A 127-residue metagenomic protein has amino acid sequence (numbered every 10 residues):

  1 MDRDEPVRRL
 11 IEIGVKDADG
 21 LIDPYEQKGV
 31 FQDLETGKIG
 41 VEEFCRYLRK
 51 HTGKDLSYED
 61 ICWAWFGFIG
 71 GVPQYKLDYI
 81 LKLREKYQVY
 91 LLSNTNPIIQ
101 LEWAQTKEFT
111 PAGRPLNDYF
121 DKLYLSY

Functional and structural regions predicted by a protein language model:
M1, Y58-F109: Substrate-recognition element of Asp-dependent hydrolases with the DxDx(T/V) motif
M1-D23, K50-H51: Active-site neighborhood of HAD-like aspartate-dependent phosphohydrolases
P6, L10, F44-L48, W65 (+1 more regions): Hydrophobic alpha-helical core bundles mediating ligand binding, dimerization, or RNAP-core interactions
P24-K28: PIN/NYN-family metal-dependent endoribonuclease catalytic core
G29-D33, I99-E102: A short acidic, helix-capping loop that chelates divalent metal ions and anchors anionic groups
V30-L34, I80, F120: Generic hydrophobic alpha-helical segments
F31-I61: A metal-dependent, Asp-based hydrolase signature
P97-Y127: Substrate-recognition "cap/lid" segment bordering the active-site pocket of phosphatases
